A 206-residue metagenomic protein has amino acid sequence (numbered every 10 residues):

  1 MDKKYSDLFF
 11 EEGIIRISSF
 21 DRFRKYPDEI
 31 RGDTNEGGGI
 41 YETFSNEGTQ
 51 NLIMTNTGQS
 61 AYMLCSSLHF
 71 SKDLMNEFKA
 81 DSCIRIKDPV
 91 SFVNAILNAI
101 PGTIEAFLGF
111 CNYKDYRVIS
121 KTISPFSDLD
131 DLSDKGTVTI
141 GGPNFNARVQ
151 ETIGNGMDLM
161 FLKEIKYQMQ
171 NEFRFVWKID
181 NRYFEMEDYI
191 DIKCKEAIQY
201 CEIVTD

Functional and structural regions predicted by a protein language model:
M1-D206: NAD-dependent ADP-ribosyltransferases
